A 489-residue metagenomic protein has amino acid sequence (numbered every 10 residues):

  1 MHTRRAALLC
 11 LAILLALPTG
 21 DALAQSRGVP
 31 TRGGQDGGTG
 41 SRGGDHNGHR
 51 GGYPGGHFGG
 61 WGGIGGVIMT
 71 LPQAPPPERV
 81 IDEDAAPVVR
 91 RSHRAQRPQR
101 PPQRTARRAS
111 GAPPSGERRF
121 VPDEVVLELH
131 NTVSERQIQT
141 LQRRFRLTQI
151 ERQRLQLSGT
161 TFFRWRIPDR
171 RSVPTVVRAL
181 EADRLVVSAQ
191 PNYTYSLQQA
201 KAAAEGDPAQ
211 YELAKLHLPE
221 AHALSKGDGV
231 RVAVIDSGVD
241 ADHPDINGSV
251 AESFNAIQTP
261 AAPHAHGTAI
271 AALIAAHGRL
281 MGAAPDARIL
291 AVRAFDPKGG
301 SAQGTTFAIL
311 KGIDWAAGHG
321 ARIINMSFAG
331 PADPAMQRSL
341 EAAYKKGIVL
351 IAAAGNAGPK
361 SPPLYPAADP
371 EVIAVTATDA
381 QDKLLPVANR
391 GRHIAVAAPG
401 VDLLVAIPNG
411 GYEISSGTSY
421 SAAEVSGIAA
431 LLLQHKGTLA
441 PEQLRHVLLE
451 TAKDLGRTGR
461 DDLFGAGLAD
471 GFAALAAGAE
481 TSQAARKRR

Functional and structural regions predicted by a protein language model:
C10-P18: Bacterial N-terminal signal peptides
L23-T140, V187-L197: Autoinhibitory N-terminal propeptides
A109-P114, E151-A209: Autoinhibitory propeptides
R119, P174, R178, A204-A233 (+2 more regions): N-terminal domain-start motif of subtilase-like serine proteases
E181-R231, P244-D245, A308, L463 (+1 more regions): Protease zymogen maturation seam
H222-V232, V239-E252, Q258-T306, D369-E371 (+2 more regions): Subtilisin-like serine protease catalytic core
D228, A294-P370, Q381-L384, R390 (+4 more regions): Substrate-binding/access-modulating region of protease and related hydrolase catalytic domains
A271-L273, V292-F295, R322-I323, P386 (+1 more regions): Hydrolase catalytic cores
